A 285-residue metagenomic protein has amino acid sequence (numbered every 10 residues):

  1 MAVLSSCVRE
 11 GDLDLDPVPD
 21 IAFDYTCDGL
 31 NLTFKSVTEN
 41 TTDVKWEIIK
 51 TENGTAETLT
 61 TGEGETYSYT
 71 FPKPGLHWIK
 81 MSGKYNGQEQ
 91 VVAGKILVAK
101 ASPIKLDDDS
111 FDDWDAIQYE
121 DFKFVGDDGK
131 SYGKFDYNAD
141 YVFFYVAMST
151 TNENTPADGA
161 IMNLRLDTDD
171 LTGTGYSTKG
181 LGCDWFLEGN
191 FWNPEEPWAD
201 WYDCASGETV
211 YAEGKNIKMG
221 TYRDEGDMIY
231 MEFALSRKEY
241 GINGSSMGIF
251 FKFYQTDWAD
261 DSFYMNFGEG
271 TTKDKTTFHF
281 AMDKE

Functional and structural regions predicted by a protein language model:
M1-S6: Sec-dependent bacterial lipoprotein signal peptides
C7-I104: Extracellular/lumenal mature domains of secreted and surface-exposed proteins
V37-T41, S149-E153, K238-Y240: Short solvent-exposed strand-capping/beta-turn motif centered on an Asx-Ser/Thr pair
E57, S68-Y69, S131-K134, N216-R223: Beta-strand-rich interaction surfaces with strong enrichment in secreted/lumenal proteins
Y67-F71, A234-E239: Short, hydrophobic beta-strand segments
A101-I104, D112, E120-W198, T256-W258: Surface-exposed, glycine/proline- and aromatic-rich loop segments on solvent-exposed faces across compartments
D167-W192, Y240-E285: Acidic/polar low-complexity flexible segments
L181, F186-E225: Glycine-aromatic-enriched beta-strand/loop faces of beta-sandwich-type recognition domains, especially lectin-like
